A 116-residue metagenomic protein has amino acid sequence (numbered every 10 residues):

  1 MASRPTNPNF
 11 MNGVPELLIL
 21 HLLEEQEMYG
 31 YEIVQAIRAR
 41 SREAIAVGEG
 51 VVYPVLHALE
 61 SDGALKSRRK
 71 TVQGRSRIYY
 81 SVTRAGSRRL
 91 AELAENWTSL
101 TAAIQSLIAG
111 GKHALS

Functional and structural regions predicted by a protein language model:
M1-A2: Long, low-complexity, charged/polar intrinsically disordered regions in eukaryotic proteins
N7-V51: N-terminal helix-turn-helix DNA-binding core of bacterial DNA-binding proteins
E25, K70-V72: Short polar/acidic secondary-structure junctions
Y53-A58: Short, hydrophobic-biased segments on the C-terminal half of alpha helices that form "recognition helices"
G63: Glycine-centered, phosphate/nucleic-acid-interacting loop/turn motifs that mediate DNA/RNA or nucleotide
S67: Short beta-strand "wing" residues that participate in macromolecule-binding interfaces
V72-A94: Basic, amphipathic "hinge/linker" alpha-helix immediately C-terminal to the N-terminal HTH DNA-binding motif
R88-S116: Amphipathic alpha-helical dimerization/coiled-coil segments that flank or bridge DNA-binding/regulatory modules
